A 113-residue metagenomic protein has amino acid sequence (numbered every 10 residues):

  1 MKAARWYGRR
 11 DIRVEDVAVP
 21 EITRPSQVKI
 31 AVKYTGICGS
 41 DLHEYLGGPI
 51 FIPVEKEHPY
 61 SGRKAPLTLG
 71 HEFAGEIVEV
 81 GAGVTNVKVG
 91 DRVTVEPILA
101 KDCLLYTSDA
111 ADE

Functional and structural regions predicted by a protein language model:
M1-A4: Short structural boundary motif marking the start of a folded domain
W6, Y45, V78-E79: Short beta-strand-to-turn element immediately C-terminal to the catalytic PLP-Schiff-base lysine in fold type I
Y7-R10, T35-I37: Short polar catalytic/cofactor-binding loops
D11-A18: Short glycine/threonine/proline-enriched tight-turn/helix- or strand-capping micro-motif at secondary-structure
I22-T35, I50-D102: Glycine-rich beta-strand-centered segment in the early N-terminal region that forms part of a ligand/cofactor-binding
S40: Alpha-helical elements of the RecA-like P-loop NTPase motor core of helicases
H43-F51: Short Gly/aromatic-enriched secondary-structure transition segments
Y106-A111: Conserved small/polar residues in nucleotide/adenosyl-binding loops
